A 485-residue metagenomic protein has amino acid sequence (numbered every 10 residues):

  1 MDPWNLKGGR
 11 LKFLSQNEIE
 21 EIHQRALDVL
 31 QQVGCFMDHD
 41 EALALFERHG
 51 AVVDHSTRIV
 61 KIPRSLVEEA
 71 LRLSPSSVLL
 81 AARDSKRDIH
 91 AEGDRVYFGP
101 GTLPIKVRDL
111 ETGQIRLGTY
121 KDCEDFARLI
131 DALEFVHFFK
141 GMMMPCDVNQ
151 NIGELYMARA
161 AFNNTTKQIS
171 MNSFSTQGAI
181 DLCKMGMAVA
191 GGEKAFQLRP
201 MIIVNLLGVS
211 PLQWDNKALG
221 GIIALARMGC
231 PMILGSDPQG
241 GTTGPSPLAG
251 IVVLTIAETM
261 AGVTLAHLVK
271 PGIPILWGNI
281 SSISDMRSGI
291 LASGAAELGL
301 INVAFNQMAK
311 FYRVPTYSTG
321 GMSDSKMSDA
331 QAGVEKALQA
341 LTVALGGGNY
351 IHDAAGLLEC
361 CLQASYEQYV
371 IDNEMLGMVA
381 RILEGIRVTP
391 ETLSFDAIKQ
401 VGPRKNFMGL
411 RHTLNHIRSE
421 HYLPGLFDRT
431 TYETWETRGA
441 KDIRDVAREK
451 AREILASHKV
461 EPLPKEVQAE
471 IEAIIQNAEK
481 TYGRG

Functional and structural regions predicted by a protein language model:
D2-L6, E47-D54, M201, Q239 (+5 more regions): Short acidic (Asp/Glu) and glycine-rich catalytic loops that position anionic groups and cofactors
P3-W4, R10-S77: N-terminal alpha-helical transmembrane segments of multi-pass membrane transport and channel/translocase proteins
K12-R25, V33, D38-L45, E367-G485: Catalytic-core signal marking the mid-to-C-terminal active-site face
L14-I22, G34-L45, D54-S56, H90 (+5 more regions): N-terminal glycine-rich anion-binding loops that anchor highly charged ligand groups
I22-R25, V29-F36, H49, A70-S77 (+14 more regions): Change "in soluble alpha/beta enzymes" to "in soluble alpha/beta proteins
F36-L43, S56-T57, H137, F196-L198 (+7 more regions): Flexible, glycine/charged-enriched surface loops at secondary-structure junctions
I59-G235, G240-P245, A249: Catalytic alpha/beta active-site cores
N205-M375: Glycine-rich anion/phosphate-binding loop at the beta-strand->alpha-helix junction
